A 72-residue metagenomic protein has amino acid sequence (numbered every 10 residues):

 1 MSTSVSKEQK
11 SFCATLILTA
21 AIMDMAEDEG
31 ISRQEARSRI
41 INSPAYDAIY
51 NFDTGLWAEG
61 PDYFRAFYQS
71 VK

Functional and structural regions predicted by a protein language model:
M1-K72: C-terminal alpha-helical interaction appendages
